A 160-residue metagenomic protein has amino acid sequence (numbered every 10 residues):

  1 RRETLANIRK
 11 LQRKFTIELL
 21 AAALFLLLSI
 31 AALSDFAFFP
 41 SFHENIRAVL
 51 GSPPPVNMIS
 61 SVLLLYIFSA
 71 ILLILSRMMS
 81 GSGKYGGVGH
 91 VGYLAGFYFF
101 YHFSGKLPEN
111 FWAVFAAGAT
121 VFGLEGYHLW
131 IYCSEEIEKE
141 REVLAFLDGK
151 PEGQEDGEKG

Functional and structural regions predicted by a protein language model:
R1-L33: Cytosolic juxtamembrane helix and N-cap/initiation of the first transmembrane helix
R1-R9, L50-P55, E135-E142: Cytoplasmic juxtamembrane interface segments
L27-I30, Y66-L73, V121-H128: Helical transmembrane-bundle signal
S34-E44, L75-M79, F99-E109: Juxtamembrane "helix-exit" motif on the non-cytosolic side of transmembrane helices
F39-M58: Perimembrane loop-to-helix junctions flanking transmembrane segments
V56-L65, A113-T120: Alpha-helical transmembrane segments of polytopic membrane proteins
V62-F99: Loop-to-transmembrane helix junctions at the membrane interface
S104-G160: Terminal transmembrane helical module of multi-pass membrane proteins
